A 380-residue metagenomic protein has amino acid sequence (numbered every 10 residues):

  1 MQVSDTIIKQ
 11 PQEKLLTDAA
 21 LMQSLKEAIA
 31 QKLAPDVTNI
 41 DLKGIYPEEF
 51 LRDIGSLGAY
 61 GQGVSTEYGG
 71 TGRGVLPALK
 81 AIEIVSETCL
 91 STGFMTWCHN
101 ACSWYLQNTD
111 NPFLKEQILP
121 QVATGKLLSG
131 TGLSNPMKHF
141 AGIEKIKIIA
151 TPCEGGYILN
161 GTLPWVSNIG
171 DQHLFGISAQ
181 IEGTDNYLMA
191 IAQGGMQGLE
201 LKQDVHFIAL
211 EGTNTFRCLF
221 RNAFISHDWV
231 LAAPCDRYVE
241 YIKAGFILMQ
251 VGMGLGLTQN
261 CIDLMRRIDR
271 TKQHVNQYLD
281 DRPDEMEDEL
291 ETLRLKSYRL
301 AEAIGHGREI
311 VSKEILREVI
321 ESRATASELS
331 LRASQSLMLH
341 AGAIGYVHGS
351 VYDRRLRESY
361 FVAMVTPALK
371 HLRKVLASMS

Functional and structural regions predicted by a protein language model:
M1-P11: Extended, charge-enriched "interface" segments that sit outside catalytic cores
V3, A343-S380: Glycine-rich phosphate/cofactor-binding loops in nucleotide/flavin-utilizing enzymes
A34-D41, R270, E291-T325, M338-Y346: C-terminal helix-coil-helix/basic helical segment that borders enzyme active sites and/or dimer interfaces and provides
T38, Y46-S56, Y60-N160: Glycine-rich flavin
P164-I169, I247, V362: Glycine-rich phosphate/pyrophosphate-binding beta-alpha loops
W165-L199: A short core secondary-structure module
H206-E291: Glycine-rich beta->alpha junctions and the first turn(s) of the following alpha-helix
V251, T258-C261, M265, M286-L300 (+3 more regions): Amphipathic alpha-helices that form helix-helix packing interfaces
